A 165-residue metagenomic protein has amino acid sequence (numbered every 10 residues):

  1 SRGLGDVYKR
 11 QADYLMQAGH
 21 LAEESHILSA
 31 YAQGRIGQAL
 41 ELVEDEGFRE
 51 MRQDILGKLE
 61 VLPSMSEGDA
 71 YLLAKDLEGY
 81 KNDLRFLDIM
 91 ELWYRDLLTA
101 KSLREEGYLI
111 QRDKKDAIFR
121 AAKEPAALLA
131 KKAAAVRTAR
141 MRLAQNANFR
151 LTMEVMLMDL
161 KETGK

Functional and structural regions predicted by a protein language model:
G5-I89, A100-K165: Charged, glycine-rich active-site and insertion segments that engage polyanionic ligands
